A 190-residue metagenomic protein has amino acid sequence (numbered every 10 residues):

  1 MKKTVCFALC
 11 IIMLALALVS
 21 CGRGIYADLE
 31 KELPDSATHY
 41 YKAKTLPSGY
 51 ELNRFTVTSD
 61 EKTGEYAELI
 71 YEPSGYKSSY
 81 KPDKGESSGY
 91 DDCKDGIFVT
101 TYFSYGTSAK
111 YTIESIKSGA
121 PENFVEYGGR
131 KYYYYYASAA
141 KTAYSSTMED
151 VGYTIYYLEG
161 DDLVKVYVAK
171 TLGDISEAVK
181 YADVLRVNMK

Functional and structural regions predicted by a protein language model:
M1-F7: Positively charged n-region of N-terminal signal peptides that target proteins for export
I11-I12: Repetitive helical segments and hydrophobic/amphipathic motifs
L16-S20: C-terminal motif of bacterial Sec signal peptides marking the signal peptidase cleavage site
I25-T154: Short, solvent-exposed recognition patches
Y156-L158: A short, hydrophobic, proline-anchored segment that marks a local hinge/packing element in signaling and regulatory
G160-K190: Surface-exposed amphipathic alpha-helical segments
